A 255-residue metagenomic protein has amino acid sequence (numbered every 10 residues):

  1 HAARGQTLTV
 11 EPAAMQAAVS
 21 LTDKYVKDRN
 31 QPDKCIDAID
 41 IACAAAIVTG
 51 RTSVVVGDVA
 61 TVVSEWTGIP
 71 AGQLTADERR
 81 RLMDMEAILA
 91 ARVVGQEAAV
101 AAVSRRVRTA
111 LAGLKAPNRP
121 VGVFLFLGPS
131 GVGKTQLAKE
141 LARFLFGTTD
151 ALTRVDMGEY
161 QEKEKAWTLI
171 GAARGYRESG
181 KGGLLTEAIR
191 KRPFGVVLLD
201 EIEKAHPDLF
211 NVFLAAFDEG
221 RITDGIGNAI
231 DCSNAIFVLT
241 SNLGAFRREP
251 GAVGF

Functional and structural regions predicted by a protein language model:
H1-F255: AAA+ P-loop NTPase nucleotide-binding core of proteostasis motors
